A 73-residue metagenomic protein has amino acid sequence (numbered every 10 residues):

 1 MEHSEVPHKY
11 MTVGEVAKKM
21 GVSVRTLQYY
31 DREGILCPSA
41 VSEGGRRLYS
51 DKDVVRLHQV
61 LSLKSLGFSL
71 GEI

Functional and structural regions predicted by a protein language model:
M1-E72: Basic helix-turn-helix/winged-helix DNA-binding cores and closely related short helical interaction motifs
